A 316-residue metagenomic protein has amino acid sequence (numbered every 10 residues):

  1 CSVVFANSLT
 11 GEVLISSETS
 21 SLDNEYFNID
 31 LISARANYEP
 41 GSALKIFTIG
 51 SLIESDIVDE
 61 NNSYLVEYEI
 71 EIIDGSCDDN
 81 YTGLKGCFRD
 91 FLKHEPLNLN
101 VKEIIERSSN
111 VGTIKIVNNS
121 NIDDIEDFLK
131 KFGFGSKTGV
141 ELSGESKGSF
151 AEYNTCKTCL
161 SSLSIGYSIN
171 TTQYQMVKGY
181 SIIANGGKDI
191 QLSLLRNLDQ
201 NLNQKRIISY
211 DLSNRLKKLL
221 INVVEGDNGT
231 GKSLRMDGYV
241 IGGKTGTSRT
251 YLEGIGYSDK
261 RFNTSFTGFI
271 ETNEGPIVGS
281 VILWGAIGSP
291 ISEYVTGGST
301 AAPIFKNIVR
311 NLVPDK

Functional and structural regions predicted by a protein language model:
C1-A36, G50-I287, G297, A301: Beta-lactam-recognizing serine transpeptidase/beta-lactamase-like catalytic domain environment
Q204, T296-K316: Short, gly/Ser/Thr-rich active-site loops of penicillin-recognizing serine hydrolases
P290-Y294: Short hinge/gating elements
